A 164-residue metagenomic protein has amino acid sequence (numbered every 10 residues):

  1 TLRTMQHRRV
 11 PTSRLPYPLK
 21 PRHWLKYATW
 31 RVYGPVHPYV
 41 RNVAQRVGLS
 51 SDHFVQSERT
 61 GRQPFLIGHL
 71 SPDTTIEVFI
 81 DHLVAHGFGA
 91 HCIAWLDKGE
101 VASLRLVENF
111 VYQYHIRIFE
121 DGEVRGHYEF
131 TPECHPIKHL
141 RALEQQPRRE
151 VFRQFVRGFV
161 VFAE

Functional and structural regions predicted by a protein language model:
T1-M5: Extreme N-terminal basic, low-complexity initiation segments that serve as generic localization/processing leaders
Q6-H86, A90: Terminal, regulation- and interaction-focused segments at domain boundaries
R59-G61, C92-G99, F119-V124: Short, ordered beta-strand-loop transition motifs
I67-T74, L106, F130-C134: Short beta-strand-to-loop capping motifs
F88-Q113: Hydrophobic-ligand binding "helix-grip"
E108-R157: Beta-strand/loop substructures that line and gate deep hydrophobic ligand-binding cavities in soluble
A163-E164: Short, highly charged C-terminal tails/helix-capping segments
